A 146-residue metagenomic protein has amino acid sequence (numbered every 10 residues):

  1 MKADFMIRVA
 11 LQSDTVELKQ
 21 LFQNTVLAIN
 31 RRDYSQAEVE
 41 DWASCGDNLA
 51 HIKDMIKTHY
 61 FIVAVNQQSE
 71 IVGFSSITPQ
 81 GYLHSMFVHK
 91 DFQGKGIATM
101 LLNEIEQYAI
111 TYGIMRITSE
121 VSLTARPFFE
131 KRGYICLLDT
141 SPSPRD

Functional and structural regions predicted by a protein language model:
M1-V16: Conserved N-terminal entry element of GNAT/NAT acetyltransferase domains
V9-Q12, Q20-D91, L102-E104, L123: Acetyl-CoA-dependent GNAT
G96: Conserved G/P- and acidic residue-centered "switch" motifs that form tight phosphate/ATP-binding loops in soluble
T99, L123-L138: Conserved active-site alpha-helix within GNAT-family acetyltransferase domains
A109-S122: Conserved GNAT acetyl-CoA-binding A-motif
D139-D146: Conserved small/polar residues in nucleotide/adenosyl-binding loops
